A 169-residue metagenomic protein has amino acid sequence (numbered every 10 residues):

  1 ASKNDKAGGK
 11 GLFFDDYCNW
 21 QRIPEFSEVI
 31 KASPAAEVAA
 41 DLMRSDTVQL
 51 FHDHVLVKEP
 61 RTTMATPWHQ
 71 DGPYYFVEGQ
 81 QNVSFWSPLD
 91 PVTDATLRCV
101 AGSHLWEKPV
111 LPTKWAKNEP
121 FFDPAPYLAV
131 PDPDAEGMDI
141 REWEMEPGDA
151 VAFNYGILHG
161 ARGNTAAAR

Functional and structural regions predicted by a protein language model:
A1-W68, Y74-Y75: Non-heme Fe(II)-dependent double-stranded beta-helix
T63-A65, Q80-N82, D94, A150-A152: Coil-to-beta-strand transition motifs
T66-P73, C99, L158-A161: Histidine-centered catalytic micro-motifs
Q70-W86: Acidic, His- and aromatic-enriched active-site or binding-groove loops in soluble protein domains that engage sugars
V77-Q80, N164-A168: Short glycine/proline-enriched turns and hinge-like loops at secondary-structure junctions
S84-S87, A101, A167-R169: A short hydrophobic beta-strand segment most commonly corresponding to one strand of the jelly-roll/cupin
F85, F153, H159-A166: Short beta-strand His + acidic residue motifs that chelate non-heme Fe in jelly-roll/DSBH and cupin folds
V92-L158: Double-stranded beta-helix
